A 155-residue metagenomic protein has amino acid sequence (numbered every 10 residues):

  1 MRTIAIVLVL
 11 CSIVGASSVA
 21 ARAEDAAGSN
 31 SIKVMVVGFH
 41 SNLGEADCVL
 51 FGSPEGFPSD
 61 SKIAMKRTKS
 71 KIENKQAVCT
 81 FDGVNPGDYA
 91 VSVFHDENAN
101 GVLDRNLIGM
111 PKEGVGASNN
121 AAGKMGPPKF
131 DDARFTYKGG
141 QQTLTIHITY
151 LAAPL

Functional and structural regions predicted by a protein language model:
A5-A16: Bacterial N-terminal signal peptides
S17-E24: Sec/Tat signal peptide C-region and signal peptidase I cleavage site
D25, G114-L151: Extracellular beta-sheet/turn segments enriched in Thr/Pro/Gly and aliphatic residues
N30-F39, C48: A short, amphipathic beta-strand motif
D47-F51, S92: Beta-strand signatures of extracellular beta-sandwich domains
F81-V84: Short, flexible loop/turn segments at beta-strand junctions in immunoglobulin-like and fibronectin type III
G87-V93: A short tyrosine-centered beta-strand micro-motif
E97-R105: Acidic, glycine-anchored loop motifs typical of Ca2+
